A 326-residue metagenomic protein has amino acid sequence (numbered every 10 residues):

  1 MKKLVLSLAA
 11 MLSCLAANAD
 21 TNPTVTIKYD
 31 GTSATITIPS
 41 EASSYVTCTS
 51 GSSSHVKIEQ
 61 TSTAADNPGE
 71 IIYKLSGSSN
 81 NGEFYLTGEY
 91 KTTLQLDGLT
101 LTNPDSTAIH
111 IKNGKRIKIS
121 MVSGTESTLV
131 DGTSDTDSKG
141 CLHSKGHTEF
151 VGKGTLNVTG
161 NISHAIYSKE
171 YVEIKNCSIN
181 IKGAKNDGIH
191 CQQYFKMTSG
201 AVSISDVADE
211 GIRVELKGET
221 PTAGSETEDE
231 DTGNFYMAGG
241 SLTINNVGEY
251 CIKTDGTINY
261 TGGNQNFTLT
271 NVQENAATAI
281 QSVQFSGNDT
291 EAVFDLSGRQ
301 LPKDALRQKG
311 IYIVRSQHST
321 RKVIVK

Functional and structural regions predicted by a protein language model:
M1-L4, K326: Positively charged n-region of N-terminal signal peptides that target proteins for export
V5-L6, E210, A276, Q284-G287: Intrinsically disordered, low-complexity segments enriched in glycine/proline and serine/threonine
A9-N18: Hydrophobic h-region of N-terminal signal peptides that target proteins for export in Gram-negative bacteria
N18-A277: A composition-driven surface/loop motif
T278-K326: C-terminal outer-membrane/trafficking sorting elements
